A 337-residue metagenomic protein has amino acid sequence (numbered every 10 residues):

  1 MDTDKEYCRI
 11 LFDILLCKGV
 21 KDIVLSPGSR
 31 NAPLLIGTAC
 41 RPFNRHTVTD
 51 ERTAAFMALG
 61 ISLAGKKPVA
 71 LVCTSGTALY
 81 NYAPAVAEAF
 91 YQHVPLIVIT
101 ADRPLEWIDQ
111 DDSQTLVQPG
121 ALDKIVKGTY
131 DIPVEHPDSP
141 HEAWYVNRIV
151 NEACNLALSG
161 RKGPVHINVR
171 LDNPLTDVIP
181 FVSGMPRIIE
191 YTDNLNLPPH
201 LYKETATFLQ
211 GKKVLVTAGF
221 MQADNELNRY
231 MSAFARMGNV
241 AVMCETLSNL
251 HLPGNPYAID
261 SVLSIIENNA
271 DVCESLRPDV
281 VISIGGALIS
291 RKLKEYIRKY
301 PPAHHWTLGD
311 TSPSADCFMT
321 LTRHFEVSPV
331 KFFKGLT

Functional and structural regions predicted by a protein language model:
M1-T3, I132, K299-T337: Phosphate/pyrophosphate-binding active-site segments
D2, P42, N147, E152 (+1 more regions): Conformationally flexible catalytic loops at phosphate/diphosphate-handling active centers
I10-V20, I61-K66, L156-R161, L201-V214 (+1 more regions): Glycine-rich phosphate/diphosphate-binding loops that line cofactor/substrate pockets in enzymes
A32-E106, I289: Thiamine diphosphate
V48, G128-E135, A258-I266, T322-G335: Short acidic-hydrophobic, aromatic-tinged amphipathic segments that line or gate anion-handling sites
N81, A218-W306, S314: Glycine-rich, anion-gripping cofactor-binding loops and their flanking helix/strand elements in enzyme active sites
R103, V169-L175, F220-Q222, S248 (+1 more regions): Glycine-rich beta-alpha junction loops
Q114-G163, F332: Conserved thiamine diphosphate
